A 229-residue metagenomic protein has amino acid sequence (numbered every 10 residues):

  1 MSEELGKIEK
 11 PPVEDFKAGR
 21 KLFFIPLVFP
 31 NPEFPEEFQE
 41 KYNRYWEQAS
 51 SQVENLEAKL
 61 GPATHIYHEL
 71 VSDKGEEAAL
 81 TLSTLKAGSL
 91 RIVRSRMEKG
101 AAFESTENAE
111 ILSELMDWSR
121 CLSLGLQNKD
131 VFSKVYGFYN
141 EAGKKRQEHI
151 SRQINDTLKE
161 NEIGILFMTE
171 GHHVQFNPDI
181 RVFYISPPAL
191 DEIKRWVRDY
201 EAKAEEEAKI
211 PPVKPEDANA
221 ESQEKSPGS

Functional and structural regions predicted by a protein language model:
M1-S229: Compositional signal for N-terminal targeting/processing segments
